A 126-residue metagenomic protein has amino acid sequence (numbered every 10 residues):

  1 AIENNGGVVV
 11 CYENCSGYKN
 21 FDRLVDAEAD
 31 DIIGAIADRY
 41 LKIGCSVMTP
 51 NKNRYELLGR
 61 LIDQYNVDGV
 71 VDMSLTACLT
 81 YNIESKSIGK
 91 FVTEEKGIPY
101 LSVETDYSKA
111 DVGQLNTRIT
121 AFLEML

Functional and structural regions predicted by a protein language model:
A1-P50, R54-L57: Redox- and metal-dependent alpha/beta enzyme cores, enriched for Fe-S-associated oxidoreductases and cofactor-handling
T49-N66, E84-S87: A short, acidic, amphipathic alpha-helical segment used as a generic capping/interface helix at domain edges
D72-L75: Conserved beta-strand positions
C78-E84: Glycine/threonine-rich flexible loop motifs
K86-L126: Peripheral docking tails and interdomain loops at the edges of cofactor- or intermediate-handling domains
